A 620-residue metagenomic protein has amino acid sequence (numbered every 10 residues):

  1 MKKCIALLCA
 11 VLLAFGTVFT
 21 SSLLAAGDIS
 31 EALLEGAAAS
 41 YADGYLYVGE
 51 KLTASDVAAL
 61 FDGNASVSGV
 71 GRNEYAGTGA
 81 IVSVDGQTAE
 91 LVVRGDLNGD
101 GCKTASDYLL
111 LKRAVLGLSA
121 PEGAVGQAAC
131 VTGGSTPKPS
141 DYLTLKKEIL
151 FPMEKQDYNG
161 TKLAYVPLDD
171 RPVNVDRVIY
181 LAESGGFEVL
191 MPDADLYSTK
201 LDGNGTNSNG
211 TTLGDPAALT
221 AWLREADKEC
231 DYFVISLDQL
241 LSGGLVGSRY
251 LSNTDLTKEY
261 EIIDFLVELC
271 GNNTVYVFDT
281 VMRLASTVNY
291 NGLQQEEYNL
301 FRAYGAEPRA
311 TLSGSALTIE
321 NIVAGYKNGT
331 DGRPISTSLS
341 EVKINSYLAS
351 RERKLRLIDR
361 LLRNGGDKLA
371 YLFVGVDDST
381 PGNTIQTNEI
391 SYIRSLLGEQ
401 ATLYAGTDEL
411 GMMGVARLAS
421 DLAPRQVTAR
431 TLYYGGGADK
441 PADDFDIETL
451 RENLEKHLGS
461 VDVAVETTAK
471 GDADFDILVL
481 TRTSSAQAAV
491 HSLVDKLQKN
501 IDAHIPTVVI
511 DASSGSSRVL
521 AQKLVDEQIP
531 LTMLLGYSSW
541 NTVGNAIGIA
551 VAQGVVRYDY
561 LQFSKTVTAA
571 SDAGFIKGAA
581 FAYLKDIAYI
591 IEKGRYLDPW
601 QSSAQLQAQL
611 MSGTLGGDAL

Functional and structural regions predicted by a protein language model:
M1-L7: Positively charged n-region of N-terminal signal peptides that target proteins for export
L7-F15: Gram-negative bacterial Sec-dependent N-terminal signal peptides
F15-K155: Cellulosome-associated attachment modules in secreted, modular CAZymes
M153-L620: An N-terminal assembly and electron-transfer interface module characteristic of large anaerobic redox and radical
